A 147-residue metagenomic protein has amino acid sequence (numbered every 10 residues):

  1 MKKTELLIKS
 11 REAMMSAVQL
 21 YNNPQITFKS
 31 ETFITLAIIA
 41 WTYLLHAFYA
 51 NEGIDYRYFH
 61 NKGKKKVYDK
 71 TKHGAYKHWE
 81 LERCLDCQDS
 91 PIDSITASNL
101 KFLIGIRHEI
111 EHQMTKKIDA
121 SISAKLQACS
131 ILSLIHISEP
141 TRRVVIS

Functional and structural regions predicted by a protein language model:
M1-L36: Charged alpha-helical initiation segments
L7-M15, L100-R107, S130: Hydrophobic faces of stable alpha-helices that mediate helix-helix packing
Y21, L44-L45, R107, E111-M114 (+1 more regions): A structural signal for well-ordered alpha-helices, especially hydrophobic packing surfaces of coiled-coils
Q25, T35-Y58: Active-site-proximal cofactor/substrate-binding loop regions of enzyme domains
E31, S123-A124: Short, charged, amphipathic alpha-helical segments
Y49-S123: A broadly used, surface-exposed interaction patch
K125-I135: Short secondary-structure subsegments characteristic of cysteine-rich extracellular domains
I135-I146: Single conserved hydrophobic/aromatic residue that forms the stacking wall/gate of nucleotide- or nucleobase-binding
